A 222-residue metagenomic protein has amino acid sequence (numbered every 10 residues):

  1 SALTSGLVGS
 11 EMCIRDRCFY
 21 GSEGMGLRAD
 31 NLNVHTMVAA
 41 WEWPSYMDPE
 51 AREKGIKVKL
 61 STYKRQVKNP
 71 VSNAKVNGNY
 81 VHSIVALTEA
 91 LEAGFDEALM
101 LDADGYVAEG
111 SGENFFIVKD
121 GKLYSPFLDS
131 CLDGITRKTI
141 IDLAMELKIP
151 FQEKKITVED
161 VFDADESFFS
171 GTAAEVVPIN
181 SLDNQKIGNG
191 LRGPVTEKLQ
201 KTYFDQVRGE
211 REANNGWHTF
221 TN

Functional and structural regions predicted by a protein language model:
S1-G9, C13-I14: Single conserved hydrophobic/aromatic residue that forms the stacking wall/gate of nucleotide- or nucleobase-binding
R17-G21: Short loop/turn motifs enriched for small/polar and acidic residues
M25-N222: Helix-start/capping segments and mature chain N-termini
